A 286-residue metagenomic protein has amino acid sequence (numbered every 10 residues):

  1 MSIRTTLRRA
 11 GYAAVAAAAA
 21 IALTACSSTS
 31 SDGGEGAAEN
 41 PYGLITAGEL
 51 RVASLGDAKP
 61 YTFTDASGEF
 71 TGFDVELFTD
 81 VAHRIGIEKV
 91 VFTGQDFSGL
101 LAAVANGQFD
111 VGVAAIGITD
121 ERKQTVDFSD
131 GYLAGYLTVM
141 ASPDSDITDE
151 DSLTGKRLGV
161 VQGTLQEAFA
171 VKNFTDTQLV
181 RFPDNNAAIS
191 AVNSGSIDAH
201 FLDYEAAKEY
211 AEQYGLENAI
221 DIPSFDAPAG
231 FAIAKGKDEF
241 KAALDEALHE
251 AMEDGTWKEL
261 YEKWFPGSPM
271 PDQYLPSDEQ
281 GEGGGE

Functional and structural regions predicted by a protein language model:
I21-A25: C-terminal motif of bacterial Sec signal peptides marking the signal peptidase cleavage site
S27, V75-R84, T164, G230-P269: Extended ligand-binding regions for polar small-molecule ligands
S28-G33, A168-F182, N218-P223, H249-E286: Ligand-binding clefts/hinges and TM-proximal coupling segments of bilobed small-molecule sensing domains
G34-A114: Extracytoplasmic small-molecule ligand-binding "clamshell" domains of the periplasmic binding protein/Venus flytrap
G48-L55, T71, E150-G163, Q178: Short loop->beta-strand "edge-of-pocket" segments that line small-molecule binding or catalytic clefts across diverse
V90-A102, S145-D146, L165, V180-S190 (+1 more regions): Short helix-initiation/N-cap motifs at beta->coil->alpha
V90-S152: Acidic, polar ligand-binding/catalytic clefts
L133-A141, Y204, K208-E246, G267-E286: Periplasmic-binding protein-like
